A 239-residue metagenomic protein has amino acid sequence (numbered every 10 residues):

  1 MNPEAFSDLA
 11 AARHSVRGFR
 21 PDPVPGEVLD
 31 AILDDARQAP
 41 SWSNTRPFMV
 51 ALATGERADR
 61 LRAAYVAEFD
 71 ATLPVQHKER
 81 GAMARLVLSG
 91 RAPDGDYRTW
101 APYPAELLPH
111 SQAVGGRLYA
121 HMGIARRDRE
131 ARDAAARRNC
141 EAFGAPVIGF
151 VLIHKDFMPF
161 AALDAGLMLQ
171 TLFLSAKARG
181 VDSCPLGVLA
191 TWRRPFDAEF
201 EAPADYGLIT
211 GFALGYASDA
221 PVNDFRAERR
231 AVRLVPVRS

Functional and structural regions predicted by a protein language model:
M1-S239: Acidic, surface-exposed loops and disordered segments
